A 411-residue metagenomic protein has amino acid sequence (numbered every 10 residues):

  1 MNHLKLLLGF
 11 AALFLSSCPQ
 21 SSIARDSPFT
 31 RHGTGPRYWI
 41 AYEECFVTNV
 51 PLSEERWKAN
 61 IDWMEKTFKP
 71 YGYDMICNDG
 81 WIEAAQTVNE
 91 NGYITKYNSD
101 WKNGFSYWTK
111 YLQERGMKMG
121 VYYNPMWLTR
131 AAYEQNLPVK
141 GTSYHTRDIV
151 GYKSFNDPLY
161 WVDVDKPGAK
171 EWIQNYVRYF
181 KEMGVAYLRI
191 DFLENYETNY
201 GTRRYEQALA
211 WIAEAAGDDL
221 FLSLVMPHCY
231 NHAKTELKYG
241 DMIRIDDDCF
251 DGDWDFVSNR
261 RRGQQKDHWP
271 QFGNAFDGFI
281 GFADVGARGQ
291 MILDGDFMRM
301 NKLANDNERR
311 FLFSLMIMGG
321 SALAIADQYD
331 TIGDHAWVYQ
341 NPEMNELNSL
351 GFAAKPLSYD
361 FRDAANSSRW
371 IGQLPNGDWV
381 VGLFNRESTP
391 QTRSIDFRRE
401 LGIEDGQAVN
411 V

Functional and structural regions predicted by a protein language model:
M1-R25: Bacterial Sec-dependent N-terminal signal peptides
F14, F68, G116, G184 (+4 more regions): A generic secondary-structure signal for well-formed alpha-helical elements
C18-Y42, F46-V47, P51: Mature N-terminal, pre-catalytic/accessory segment of carbohydrate-active enzymes
T34-I40, L209-V411: Active-site-proximal substrate-binding groove within the catalytic cores of carbohydrate-active enzymes
W39-C45, L52, W57-Q174, R178-K181 (+1 more regions): Aromatic-lined carbohydrate-binding/catalytic grooves of carbohydrate-active enzymes
A59-E65, M75-I76, E206-A210, S394-R398: Short, well-ordered amphipathic alpha-helices
N91-T95, L137-P138, Y205-L209, E236-I243: Short secondary-structure boundary/capping segments
Y179-L188, F192-L220, L224-H228: Extracytoplasmic, non-cytosolic globular domains
